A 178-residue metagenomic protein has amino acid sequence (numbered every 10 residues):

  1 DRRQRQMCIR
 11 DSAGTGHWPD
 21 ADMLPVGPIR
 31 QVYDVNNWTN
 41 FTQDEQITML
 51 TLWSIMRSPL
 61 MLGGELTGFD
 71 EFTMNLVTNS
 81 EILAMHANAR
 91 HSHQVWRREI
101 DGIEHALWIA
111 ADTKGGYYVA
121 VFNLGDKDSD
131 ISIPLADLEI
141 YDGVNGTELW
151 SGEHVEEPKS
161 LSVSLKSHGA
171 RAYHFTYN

Functional and structural regions predicted by a protein language model:
D1-I9: Single conserved hydrophobic/aromatic residue that forms the stacking wall/gate of nucleotide- or nucleobase-binding
A13-T15, D20, L24-Q31, V35 (+2 more regions): Aromatic- and carboxylate-lined catalytic core of secreted/periplasmic carbohydrate-active enzymes
Q31, L60, T67, K114 (+3 more regions): Short, glycine-/Ser/Thr-/acidic-enriched flexible segments
W53-M56, M61-G63, I100-I140: Carbohydrate-binding surface patches
D112, D126, E156, L165-K166: Surface-exposed coil/turn segments at beta-strand junctions on protein surfaces, enriched
V119, G146, H168: Hydrophobic, well-ordered secondary-structure elements that form the walls of internal hydrophobic environments
A136-G152: Solvent-exposed beta-hairpin/edge-strand motifs
E157-N178: C-terminal beta-strand-rich structural cap/linker in extracellular carbohydrate-active enzymes
